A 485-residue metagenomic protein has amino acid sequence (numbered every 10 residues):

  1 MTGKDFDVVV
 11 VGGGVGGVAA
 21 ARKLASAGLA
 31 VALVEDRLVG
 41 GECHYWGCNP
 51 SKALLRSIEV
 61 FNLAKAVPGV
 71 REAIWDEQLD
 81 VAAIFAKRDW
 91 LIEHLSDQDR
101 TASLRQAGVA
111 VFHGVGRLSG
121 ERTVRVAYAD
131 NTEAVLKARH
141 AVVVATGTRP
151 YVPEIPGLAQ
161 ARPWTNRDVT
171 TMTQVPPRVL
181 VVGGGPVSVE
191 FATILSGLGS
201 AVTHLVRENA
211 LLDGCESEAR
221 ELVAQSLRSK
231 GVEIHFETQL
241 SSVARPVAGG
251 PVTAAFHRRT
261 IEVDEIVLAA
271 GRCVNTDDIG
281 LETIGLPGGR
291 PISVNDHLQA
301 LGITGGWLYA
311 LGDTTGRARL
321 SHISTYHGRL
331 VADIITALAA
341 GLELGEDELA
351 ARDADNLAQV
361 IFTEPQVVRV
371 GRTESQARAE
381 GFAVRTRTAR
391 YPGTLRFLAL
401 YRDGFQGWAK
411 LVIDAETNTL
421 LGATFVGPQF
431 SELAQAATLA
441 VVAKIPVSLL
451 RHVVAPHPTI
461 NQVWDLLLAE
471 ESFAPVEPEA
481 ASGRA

Functional and structural regions predicted by a protein language model:
T2-G14, V175-G185: Beta1/beta-strand and adjacent pyrophosphate-binding region of the FAD-binding site in flavoprotein oxidoreductases
T2-K4, C43-V135, R139, C215-S241 (+4 more regions): N-terminal Rossmann-like dinucleotide/flavin-binding domain of flavoprotein oxidoreductases that bind FAD/FMN
K4-F6, T132-A141, H257-E265, T304: Core beta-strand elements of the Rossmann-like FAD/NAD(P) dinucleotide-binding domain in flavoenzyme oxidoreductases
V11-G16, A20-R37, N49, A53 (+3 more regions): Flexible, glycine-rich terminal cap/loop adjacent to redox cofactors in electron-transfer oxidoreductases
A25-H44, S200-L211: Glycine-rich FAD pyrophosphate-binding loop
I74-W75, A110-H113, R117-D130, L198-D296 (+3 more regions): A Rossmann-like FAD-binding core segment of flavoenzymes
W90-D97, T170-T171, P176-L180, P186-A248 (+5 more regions): Rossmann-like dinucleotide-binding cores of NAD(P)H-dependent redox enzymes
A159-V175, I261-E346: FAD-site-proximal beta/loop scaffold in flavoenzymes
